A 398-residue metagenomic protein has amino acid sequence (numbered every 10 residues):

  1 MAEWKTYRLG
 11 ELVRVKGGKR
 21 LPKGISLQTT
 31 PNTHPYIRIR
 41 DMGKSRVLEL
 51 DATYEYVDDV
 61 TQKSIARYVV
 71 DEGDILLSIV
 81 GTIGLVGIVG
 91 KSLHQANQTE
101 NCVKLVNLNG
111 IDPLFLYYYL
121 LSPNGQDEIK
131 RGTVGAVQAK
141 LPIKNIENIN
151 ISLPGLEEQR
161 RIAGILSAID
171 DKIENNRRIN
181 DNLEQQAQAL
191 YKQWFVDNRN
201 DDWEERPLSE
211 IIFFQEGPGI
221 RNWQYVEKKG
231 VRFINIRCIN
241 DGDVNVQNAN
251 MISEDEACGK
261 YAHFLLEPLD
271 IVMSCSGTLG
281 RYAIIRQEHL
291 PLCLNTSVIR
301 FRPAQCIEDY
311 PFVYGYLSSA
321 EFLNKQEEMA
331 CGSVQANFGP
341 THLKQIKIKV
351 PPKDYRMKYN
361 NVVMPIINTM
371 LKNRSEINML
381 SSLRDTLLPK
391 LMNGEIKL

Functional and structural regions predicted by a protein language model:
M1-R20, N148-G219, Q345, K349 (+2 more regions): Non-catalytic DNA-recognition/assembly elements of restriction-modification systems
T6-Q28, R40-E72, S209-Q224, R237-P268 (+1 more regions): Sequence-specific dsDNA recognition surfaces
S26, S122-I151, A320-I348: Specificity-determining recognition surfaces
R38-I39, E55-L121, V137, N235 (+3 more regions): A short beta-sheet element
K229: A glycine-rich, hydrophobic loop/mini-helix early in the fold
N245, Y282, Y310-F312, N324-Q326 (+2 more regions): Extended hydrophobic-aromatic, low-complexity segments
